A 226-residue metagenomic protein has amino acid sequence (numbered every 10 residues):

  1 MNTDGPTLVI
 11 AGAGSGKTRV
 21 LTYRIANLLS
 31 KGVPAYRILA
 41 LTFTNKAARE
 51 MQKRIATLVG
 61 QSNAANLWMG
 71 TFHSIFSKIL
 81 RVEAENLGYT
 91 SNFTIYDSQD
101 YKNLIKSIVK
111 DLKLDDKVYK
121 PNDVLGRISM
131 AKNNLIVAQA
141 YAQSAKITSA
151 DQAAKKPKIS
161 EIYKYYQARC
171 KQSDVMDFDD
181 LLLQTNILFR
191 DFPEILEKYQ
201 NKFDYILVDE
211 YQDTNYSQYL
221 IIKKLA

Functional and structural regions predicted by a protein language model:
M1, G5-I10, V20, L39 (+3 more regions): Conserved helicase NTPase motor core
M1-S91, I95-Y96, E197: P-loop NTPase Walker
G14, T44, T71, I105 (+3 more regions): Residue-level signature of catalytic and energy-coupling elements of molecular machines, predominantly ATP/GTP-dependent
S30, R81, K110, K171 (+1 more regions): Residues at helix-coil transition
A64-N66, E85-D180, F203: ATP-hydrolysis module of ASCE/P-loop NTPase motor domains, specifically the Walker B Asp-Glu catalytic pair
